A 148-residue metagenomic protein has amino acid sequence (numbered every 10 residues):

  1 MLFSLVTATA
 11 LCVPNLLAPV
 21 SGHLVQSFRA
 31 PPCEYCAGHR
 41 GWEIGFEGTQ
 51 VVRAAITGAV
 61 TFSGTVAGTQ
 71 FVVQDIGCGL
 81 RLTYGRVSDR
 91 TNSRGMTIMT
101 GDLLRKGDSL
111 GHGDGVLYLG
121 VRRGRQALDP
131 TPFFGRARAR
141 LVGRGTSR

Functional and structural regions predicted by a protein language model:
M1-L11: Secretory targeting and sorting signals
C12-H23, A37, G45, S93-D102 (+1 more regions): Acidic, glycine-rich catalytic/binding loops that coordinate metals and/or anionic ligands
V20, G38-R40, I56, G68-Q70 (+3 more regions): Envelope-exposed proteins and targeting segments
G22, Q50-V60, R86, I98-G101: Generic structural motif
H23-A54: Short glycine/threonine/proline-enriched tight-turn/helix- or strand-capping micro-motif at secondary-structure
W42-G45, F71-G77, G120: Short, acidic/hydrophobic/Gly-rich beta-strand patch recurrent on exposed beta strands that often constitutes part
A55-R90: Zn2+-dependent peptidoglycan hydrolase active-site motif and core
G58, M96-D114: Active-site-proximal beta-strands of protease catalytic cores
